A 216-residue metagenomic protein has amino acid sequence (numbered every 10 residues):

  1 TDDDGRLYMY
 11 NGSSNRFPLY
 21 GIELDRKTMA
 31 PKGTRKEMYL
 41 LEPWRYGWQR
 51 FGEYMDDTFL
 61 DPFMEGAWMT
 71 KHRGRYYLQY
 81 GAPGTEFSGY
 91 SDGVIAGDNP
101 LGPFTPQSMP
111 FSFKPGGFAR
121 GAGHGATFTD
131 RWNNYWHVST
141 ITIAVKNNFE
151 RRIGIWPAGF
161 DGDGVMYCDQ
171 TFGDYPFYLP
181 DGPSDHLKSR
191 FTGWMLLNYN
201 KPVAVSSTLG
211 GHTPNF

Functional and structural regions predicted by a protein language model:
T1-F216: Carbohydrate-active catalytic/glycan-binding domains of CAZyme proteins, especially the secreted or lumenal ectodomains
